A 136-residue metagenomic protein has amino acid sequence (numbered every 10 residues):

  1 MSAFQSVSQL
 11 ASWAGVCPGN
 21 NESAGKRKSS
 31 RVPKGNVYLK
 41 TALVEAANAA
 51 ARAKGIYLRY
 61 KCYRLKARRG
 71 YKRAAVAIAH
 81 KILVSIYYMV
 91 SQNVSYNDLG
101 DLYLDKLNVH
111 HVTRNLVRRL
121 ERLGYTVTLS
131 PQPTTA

Functional and structural regions predicted by a protein language model:
M1-A3, A49-I56, V84-L99: Short helix-capping/linker segments at secondary-structure and domain boundaries
M1-A74, K106: Phosphate-backbone recognition surface of nucleic-acid-processing proteins
S12, L83-V84: Hydrophobic side chains within alpha-helical segments
A24-S29, K61-R64, R69-A79, S85-A136: Low-complexity, acidic/Ser/Thr- and charged residue-rich accessory regions of DNA metabolism proteins
V44, A79-H80: Residue-level micro-sites within transmembrane alpha helices that shape and flank functional polar/acidic positions
